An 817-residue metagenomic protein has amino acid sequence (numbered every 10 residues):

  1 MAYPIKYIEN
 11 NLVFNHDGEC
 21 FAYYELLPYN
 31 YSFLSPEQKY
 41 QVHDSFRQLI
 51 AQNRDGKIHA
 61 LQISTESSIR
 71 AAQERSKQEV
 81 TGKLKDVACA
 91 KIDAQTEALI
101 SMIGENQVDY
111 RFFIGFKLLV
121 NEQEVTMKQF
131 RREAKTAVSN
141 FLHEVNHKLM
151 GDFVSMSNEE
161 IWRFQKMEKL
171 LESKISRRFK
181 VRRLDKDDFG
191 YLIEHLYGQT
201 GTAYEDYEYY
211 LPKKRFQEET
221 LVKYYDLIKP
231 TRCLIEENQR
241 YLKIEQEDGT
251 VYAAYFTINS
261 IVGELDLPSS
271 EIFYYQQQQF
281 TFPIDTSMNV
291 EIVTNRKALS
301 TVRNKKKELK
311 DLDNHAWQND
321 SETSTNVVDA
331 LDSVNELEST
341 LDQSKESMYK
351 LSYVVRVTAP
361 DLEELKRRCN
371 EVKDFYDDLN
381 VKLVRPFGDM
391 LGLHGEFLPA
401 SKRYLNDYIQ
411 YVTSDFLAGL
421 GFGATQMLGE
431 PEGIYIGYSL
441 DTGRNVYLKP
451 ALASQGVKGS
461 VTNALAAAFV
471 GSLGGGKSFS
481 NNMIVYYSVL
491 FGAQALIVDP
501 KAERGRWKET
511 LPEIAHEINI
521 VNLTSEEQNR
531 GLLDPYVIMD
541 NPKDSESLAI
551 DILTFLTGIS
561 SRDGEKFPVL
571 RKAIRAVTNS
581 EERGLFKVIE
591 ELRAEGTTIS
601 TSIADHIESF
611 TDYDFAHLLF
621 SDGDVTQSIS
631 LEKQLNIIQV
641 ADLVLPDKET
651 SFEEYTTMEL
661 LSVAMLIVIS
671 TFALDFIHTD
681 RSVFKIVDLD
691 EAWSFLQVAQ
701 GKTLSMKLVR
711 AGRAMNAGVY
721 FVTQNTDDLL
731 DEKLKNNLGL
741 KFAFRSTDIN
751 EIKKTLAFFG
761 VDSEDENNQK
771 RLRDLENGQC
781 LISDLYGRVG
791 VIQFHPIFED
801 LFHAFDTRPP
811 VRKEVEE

Functional and structural regions predicted by a protein language model:
M1-Y411, F422: Extended, folded cores of ATP/NTP-driven motor/assembly subunits in large transport and secretion machines
P36-R54, T65, Q277-F280, V293-S300 (+6 more regions): P-loop NTPase motor domains
R54-K57, Y110, F491-A493, M715-A717 (+2 more regions): Short glycine-/polar-rich loops that comprise or flank the Walker A/P-loop and associated switch/sensor motifs
S101-M102, N541-K587, L729-E817: P-loop NTPase motor core of the ASCE superfamily
T126, S439-V446, A451-A453, K458-G471 (+3 more regions): Charge-patterned, long linear interaction tracts outside catalytic cores
D313-H315, A451-G475, F479-V485, V498-G505 (+3 more regions): Conserved P-loop NTPase motor cores
Y486-L496, A515: Post-Walker A helix-loop "phosphate-sensing" segment adjacent to the P-loop in P-loop NTPases
I514-H516, N737: Short, structured coil segments at secondary-structure junctions
